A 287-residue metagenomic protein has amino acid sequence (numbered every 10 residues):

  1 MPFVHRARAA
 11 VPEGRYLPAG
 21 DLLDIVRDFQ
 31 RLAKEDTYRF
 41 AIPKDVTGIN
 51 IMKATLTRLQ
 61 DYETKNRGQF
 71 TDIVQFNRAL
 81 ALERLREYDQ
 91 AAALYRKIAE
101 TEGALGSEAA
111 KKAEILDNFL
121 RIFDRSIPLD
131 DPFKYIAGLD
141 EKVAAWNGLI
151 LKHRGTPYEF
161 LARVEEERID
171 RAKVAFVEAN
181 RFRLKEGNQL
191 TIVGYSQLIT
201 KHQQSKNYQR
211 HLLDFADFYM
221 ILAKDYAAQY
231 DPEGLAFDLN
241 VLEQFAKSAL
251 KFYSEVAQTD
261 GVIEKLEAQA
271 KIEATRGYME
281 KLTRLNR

Functional and structural regions predicted by a protein language model:
M1-R287: Acidic, polar-rich low-complexity tracts and alpha-helical solenoid repeat scaffolds
